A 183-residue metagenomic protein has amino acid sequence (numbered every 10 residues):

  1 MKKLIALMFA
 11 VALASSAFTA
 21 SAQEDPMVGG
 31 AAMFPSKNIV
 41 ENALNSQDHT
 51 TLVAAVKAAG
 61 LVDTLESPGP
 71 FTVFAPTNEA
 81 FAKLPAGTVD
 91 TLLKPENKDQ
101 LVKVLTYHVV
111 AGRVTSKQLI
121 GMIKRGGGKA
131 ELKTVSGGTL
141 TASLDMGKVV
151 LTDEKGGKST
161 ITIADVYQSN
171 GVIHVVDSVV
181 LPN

Functional and structural regions predicted by a protein language model:
M1-M8: Bacterial N-terminal signal peptides that target proteins for export
M8-S16: Bacterial N-terminal signal peptides
A20-N183: Mature, structured domains of secreted/extracytosolic soluble proteins
